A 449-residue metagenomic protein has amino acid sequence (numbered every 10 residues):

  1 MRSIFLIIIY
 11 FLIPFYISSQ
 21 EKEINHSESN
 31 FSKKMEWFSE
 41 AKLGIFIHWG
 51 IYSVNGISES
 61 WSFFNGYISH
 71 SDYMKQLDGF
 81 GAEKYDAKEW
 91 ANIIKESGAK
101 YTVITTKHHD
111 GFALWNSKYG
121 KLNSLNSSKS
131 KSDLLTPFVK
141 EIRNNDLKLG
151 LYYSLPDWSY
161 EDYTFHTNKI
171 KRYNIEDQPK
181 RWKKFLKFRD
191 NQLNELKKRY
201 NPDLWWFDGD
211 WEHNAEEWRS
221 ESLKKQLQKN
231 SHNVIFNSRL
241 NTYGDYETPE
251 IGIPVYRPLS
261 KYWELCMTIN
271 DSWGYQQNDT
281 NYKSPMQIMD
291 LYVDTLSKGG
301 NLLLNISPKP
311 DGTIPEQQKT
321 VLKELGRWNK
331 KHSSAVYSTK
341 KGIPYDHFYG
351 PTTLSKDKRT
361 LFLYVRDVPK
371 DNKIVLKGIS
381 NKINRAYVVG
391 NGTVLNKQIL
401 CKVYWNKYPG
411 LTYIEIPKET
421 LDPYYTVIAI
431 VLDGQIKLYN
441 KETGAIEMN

Functional and structural regions predicted by a protein language model:
M1-E21: Bacterial Sec-dependent N-terminal signal peptides
Q20-N449: Mature catalytic domains of secreted/periplasmic carbohydrate-active enzymes
